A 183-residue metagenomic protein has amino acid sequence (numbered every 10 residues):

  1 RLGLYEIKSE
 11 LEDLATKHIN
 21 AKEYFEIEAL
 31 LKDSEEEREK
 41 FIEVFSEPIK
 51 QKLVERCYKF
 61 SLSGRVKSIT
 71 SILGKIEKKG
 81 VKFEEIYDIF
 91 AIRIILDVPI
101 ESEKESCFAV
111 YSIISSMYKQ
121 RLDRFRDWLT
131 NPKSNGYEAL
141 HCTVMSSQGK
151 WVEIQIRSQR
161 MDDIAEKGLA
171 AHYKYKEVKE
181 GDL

Functional and structural regions predicted by a protein language model:
R1-L183: Nucleic-acid processing machinery
